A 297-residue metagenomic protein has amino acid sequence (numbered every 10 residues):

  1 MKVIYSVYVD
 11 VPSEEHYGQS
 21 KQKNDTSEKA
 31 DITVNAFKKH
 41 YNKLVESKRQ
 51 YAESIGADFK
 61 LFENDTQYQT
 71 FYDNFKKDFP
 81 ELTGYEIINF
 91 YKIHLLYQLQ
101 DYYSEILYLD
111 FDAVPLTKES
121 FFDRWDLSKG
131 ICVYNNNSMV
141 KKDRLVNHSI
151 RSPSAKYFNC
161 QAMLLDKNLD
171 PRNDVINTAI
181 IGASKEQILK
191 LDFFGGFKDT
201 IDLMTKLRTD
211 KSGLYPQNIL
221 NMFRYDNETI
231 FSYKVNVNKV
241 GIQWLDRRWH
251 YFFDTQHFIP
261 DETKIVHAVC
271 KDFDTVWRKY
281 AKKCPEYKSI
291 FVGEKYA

Functional and structural regions predicted by a protein language model:
M1-Y91, Q98-Y102, M222, D226 (+2 more regions): N-terminal anchoring/stem segment of glycosyltransferases
Y5-V7, F62-E63, L109-F111, T117 (+4 more regions): Short His-Asn-centered micro-motif
V9-P12, D65-Q69, A113-P115, S138-V140 (+3 more regions): Short, solvent-exposed loop/turn segments at secondary-structure junctions
G56-Q69, L109, G241-Q256: Acidic carboxylate-rich catalytic motifs and surrounding loops in phosphoryl-/glycosyl-chemistry enzymes
G84-S152, G182: GT-A fold catalytic core of metal-dependent nucleotide-sugar glycosyltransferases, centered on the diacidic
L95, L127-G130, S138-S152, R224 (+1 more regions): C-terminal or late-domain output modules
S154-R172: Short, flexible, basic/aromatic active-site loop/helix in glycosyltransferases
K167-R278: Catalytic core and acceptor-binding pocket of nucleotide-sugar-dependent glycosyltransferases
